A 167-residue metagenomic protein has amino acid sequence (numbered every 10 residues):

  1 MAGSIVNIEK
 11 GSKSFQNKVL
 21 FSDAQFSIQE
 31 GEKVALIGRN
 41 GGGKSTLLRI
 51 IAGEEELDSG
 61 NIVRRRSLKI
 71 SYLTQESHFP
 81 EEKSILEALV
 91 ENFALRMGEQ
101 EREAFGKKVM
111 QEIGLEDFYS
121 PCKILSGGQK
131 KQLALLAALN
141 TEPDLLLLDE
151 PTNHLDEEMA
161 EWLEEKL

Functional and structural regions predicted by a protein language model:
M1-L167: ABC ATP-binding cassette signature C-motif
